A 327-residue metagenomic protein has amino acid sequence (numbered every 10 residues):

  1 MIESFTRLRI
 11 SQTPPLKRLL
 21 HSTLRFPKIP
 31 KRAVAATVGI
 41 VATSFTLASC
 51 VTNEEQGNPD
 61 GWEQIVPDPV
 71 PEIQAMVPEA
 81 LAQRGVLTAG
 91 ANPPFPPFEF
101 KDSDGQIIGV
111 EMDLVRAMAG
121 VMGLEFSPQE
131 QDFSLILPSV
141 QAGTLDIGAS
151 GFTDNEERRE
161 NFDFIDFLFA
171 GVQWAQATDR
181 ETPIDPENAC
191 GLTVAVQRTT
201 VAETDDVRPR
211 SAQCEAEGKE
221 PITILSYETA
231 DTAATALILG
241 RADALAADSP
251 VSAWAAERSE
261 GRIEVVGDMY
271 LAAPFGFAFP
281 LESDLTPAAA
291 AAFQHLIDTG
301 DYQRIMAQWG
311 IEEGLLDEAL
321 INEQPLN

Functional and structural regions predicted by a protein language model:
T46-S49: C-terminal motif of bacterial Sec signal peptides marking the signal peptidase cleavage site
V51-E54: Bacterial signal peptide processing site
Q56-G151: Extracytoplasmic small-molecule ligand-binding "clamshell" domains of the periplasmic binding protein/Venus flytrap
P93, F169-Q176, A253, E257-Q294 (+1 more regions): Periplasmic-binding protein-like
R116-M122, A202-S226, E257: Ligand-binding cleft/hinge of the Venus flytrap
S127-P138, T182, E220-T235, A273: Short helix-initiation/N-cap motifs at beta->coil->alpha
S134-L135, F152-R159, R208, I238-L271: A ligand-binding cleft/hinge motif common to bilobed small-molecule-binding domains
A177-V194: Flexible hinge/capping segments at coil-to-helix
